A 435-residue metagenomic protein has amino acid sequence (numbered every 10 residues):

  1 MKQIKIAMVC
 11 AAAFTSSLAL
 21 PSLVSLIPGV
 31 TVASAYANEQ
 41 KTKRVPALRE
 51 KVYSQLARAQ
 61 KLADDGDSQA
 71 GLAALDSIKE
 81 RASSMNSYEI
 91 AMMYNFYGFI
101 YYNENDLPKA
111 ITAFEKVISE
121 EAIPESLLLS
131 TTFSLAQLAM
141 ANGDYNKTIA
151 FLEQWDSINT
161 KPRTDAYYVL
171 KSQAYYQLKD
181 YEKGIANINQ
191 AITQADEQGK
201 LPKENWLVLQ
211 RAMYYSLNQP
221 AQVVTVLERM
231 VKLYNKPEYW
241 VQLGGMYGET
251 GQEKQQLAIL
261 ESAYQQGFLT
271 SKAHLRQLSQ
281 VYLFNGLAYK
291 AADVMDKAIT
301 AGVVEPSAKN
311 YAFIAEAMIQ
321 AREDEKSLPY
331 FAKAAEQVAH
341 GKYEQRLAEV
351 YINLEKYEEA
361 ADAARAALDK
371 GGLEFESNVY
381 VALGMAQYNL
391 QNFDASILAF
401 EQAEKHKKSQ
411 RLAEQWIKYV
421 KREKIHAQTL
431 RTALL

Functional and structural regions predicted by a protein language model:
K2-F14, A19-E115, S126-S130, A141 (+4 more regions): N-terminal leader/linker segments that initiate helical-solenoid repeat arrays
K41-L48, K79-N86, I118-P124, E153-K161 (+7 more regions): Solenoid-like repeat scaffolds
L48-A57, N86-Y94, P124-S134, T160-L170 (+7 more regions): Generic helix N-cap/helix-start motif at coil->alpha-helix transitions
A308-R322, P329-S377: Alpha-helical adaptor scaffolds
